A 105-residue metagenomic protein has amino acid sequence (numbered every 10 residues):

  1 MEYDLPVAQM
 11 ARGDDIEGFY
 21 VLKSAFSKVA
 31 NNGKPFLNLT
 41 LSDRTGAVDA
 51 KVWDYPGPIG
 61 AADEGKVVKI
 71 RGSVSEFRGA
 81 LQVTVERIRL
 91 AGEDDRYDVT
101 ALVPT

Functional and structural regions predicted by a protein language model:
M1-I16: OB-fold nucleic-acid-binding modules
D14-N31, G72: Structural detector for short beta-strands of small beta-barrel domains
I16, Y55-R71: Short nucleic-acid-contacting surface segments enriched for D/E, G, S/T with interspersed K/R
G18, L37-L39, V68-I70, V83: Hydrophobic residues positioned within well-ordered beta-strands of beta-sheet architectures
A30-A50: OB-fold (S1/OB) nucleic-acid-binding surfaces
S73-R78: Short, charged beta-turn/beta-strand-edge "cap" motif at the junction between a beta-strand and an adjacent loop
A80-T105: Extended, charge-rich, solvent-exposed interface segments
